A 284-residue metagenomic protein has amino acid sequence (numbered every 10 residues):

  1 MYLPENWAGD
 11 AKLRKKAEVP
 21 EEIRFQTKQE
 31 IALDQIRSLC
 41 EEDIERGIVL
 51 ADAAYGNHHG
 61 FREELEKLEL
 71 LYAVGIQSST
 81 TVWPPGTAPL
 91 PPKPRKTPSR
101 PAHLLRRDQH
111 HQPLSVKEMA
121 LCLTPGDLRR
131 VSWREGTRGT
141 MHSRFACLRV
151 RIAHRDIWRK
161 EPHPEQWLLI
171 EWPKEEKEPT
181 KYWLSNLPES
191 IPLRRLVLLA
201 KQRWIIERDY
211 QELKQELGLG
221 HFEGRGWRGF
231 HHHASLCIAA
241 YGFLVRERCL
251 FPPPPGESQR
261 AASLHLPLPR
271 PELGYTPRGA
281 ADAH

Functional and structural regions predicted by a protein language model:
M1-S78, A88, E171: Polybasic low-complexity intrinsically disordered regions
W7-R24, Q35-R37, W83-P85, P89-I170 (+2 more regions): A short, flexible helix-boundary coil/loop motif
V49-Y55, Y72, W183, W204-L213 (+1 more regions): Short, conserved catalytic/metal-binding motifs centered on acidic residues
G56-H58, T80-W83, S190-P192: Flexible loop/turn segments at secondary-structure boundaries
G60, I191, R195, W204 (+3 more regions): Generic recognition of stable, solvent-exposed alpha-helical segments in well-folded globular domains
Q166-W167, E171, L196-A200: Low-complexity, glycine/alanine/valine/leucine- and proline-rich hydrophobic stretches
P179-R203: Extended, non-catalytic structural segments that build the interaction scaffolds of large macromolecular assemblies
